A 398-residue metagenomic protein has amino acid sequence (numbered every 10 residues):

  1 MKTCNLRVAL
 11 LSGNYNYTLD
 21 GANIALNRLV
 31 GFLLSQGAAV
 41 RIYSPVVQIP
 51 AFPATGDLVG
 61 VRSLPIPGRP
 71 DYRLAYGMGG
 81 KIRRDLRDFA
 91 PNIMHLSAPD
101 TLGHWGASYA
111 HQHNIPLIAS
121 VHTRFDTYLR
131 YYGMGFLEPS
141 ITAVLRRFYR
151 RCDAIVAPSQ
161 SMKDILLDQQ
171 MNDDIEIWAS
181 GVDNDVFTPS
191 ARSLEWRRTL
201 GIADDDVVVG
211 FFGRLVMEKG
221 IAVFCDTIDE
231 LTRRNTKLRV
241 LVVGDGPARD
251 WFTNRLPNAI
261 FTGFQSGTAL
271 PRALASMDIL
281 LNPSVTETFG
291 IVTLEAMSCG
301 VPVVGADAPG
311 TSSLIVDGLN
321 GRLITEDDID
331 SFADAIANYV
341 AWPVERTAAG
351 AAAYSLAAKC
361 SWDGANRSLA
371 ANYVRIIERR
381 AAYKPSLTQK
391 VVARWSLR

Functional and structural regions predicted by a protein language model:
M1-P50, A54-G60, V391-R398: N-terminal subdomain of nucleotide-sugar transferases
S44, G60-R62, T142-S193, S396-L397: Donor nucleotide-sugar binding/catalytic pocket of nucleotide-sugar-dependent glycosyltransferases
L86, Y149, F264-Q265, R272-M277: Short alpha-helical donor nucleotide-sugar binding micro-motif in glycosyltransferases
A203-K219, C225-D229: Conserved donor-binding/catalytic core segment of Leloir-type glycosyltransferases
R249-P271: Nucleotide-activated donor-binding/catalytic signature segment of Leloir-type glycosyltransferases, i.e., the conserved
V285: Aromatic "clamp/platform" in nucleotide-sugar-dependent glycosyltransferases that forms part of the donor/acceptor
T293, P302-G305, I315: Short hydrophobic beta-strand element within catalytic cores of glycosyltransferases and related nucleotide-activated
D317-G318, R322-I329, N338-V344: Conserved acidic donor-binding segment of nucleotide-sugar-dependent glycosyltransferases
